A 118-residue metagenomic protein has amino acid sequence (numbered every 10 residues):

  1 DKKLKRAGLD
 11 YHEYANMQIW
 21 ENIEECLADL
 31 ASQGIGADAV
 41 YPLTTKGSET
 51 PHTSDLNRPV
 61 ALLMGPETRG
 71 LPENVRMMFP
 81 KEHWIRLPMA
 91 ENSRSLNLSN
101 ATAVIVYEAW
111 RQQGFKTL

Functional and structural regions predicted by a protein language model:
D1-K5, L71-R76: Short, glycine/polar-rich helix-capping loops at beta-to-alpha or helix-loop-helix junctions that flank or form
D1-T45, A103-V106, W110-R111, F115-T117: RNA substrate-binding interface of SAM-dependent RNA methyltransferases
I23-L27, S48-T50, N92-R94: A short acidic, often aromatic-flanked loop/helix-cap motif at beta-alpha or helix-coil junctions that lines enzyme
T45-E49, P66-R69, E91: Short glycine-rich anion-binding loops that position phosphate/pyrophosphate groups of nucleotides and phosphorylated
S54-L56, M77-P80: Short, conserved loop/helix-junction motifs that constitute active-site signature segments in enzyme catalytic cores
P59-V60: A contiguous loop/helix-start segment that scaffolds small-molecule binding in enzyme catalytic cores
M78-L118: Structured adenosyl-cofactor binding patch, chiefly the S-adenosyl-L-methionine
